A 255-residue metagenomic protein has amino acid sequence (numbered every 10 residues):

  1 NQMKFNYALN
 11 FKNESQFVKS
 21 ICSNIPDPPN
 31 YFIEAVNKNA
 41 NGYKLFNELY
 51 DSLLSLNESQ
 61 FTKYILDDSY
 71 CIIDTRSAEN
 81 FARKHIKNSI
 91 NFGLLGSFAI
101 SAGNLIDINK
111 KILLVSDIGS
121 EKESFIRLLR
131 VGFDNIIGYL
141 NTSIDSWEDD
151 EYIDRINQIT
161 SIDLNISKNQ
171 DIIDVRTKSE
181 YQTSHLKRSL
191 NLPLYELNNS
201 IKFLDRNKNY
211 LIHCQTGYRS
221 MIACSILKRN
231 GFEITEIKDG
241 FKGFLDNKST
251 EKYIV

Functional and structural regions predicted by a protein language model:
N1-K44, L49, D67, A78-V255: Rhodanese-like catalytic fold shared by cysteine-dependent sulfurtransferases and DSP/PTP-type phosphatases
N39, L53-I65: Long, low-complexity segments enriched in small/aliphatic residues
Q60-R76: Conserved, hydrophobic alpha-helical core segments of structured domains
